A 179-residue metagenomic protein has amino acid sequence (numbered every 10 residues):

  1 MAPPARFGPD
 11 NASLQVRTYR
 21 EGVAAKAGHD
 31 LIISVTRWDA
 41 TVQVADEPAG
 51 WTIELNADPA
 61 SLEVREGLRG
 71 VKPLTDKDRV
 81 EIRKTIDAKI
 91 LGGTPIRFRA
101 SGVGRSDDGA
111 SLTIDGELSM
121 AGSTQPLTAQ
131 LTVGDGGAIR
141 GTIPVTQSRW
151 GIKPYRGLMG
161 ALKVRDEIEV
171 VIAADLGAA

Functional and structural regions predicted by a protein language model:
M1-A179: Low-complexity, acidic/polar, glycine-enriched regions of mature
